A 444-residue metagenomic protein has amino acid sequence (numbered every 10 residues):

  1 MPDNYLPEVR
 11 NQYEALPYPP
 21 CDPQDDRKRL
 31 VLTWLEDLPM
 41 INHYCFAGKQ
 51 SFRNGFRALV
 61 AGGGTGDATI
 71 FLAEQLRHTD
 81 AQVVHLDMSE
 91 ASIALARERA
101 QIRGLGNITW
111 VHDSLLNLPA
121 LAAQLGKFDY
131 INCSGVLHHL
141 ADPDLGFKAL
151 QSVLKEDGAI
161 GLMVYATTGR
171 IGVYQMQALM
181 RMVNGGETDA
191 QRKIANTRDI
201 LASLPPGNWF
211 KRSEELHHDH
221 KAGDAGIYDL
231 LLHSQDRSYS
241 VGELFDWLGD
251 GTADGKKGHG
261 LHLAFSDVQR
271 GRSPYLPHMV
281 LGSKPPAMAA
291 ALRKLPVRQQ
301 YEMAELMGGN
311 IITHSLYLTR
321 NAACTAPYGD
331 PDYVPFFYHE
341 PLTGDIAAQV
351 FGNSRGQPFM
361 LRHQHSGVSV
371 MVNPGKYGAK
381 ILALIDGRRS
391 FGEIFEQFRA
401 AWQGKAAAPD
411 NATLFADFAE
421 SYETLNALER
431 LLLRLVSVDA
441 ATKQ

Functional and structural regions predicted by a protein language model:
A15-F56, F71: Conserved alpha-helix/loop element of class I SAM-dependent methyltransferases that forms part of the SAM/SAH-binding
T65-T79: Conserved SAM-binding loop of SAM-dependent methyltransferases across substrates and taxa, primarily the Class I
Q82-D87: Conserved SAM-binding motif I beta-strand of class I
G104-N117: Conserved SAM-binding strand-loop segment of SAM-dependent methyltransferases
P119-I131: A short acidic, Gly/Pro-enriched loop at the edge of an enzyme's catalytic core that lines a small-molecule cofactor
D144-E156: A short glycine-rich, Lys/Arg-flanked "PGG" loop and its adjoining helix->strand segment in the class I
A159-R212: Conserved class I S-adenosyl-L-methionine
S273-G308, T313-H314, L318, G367-Q444: Long, charge-rich, low-complexity alpha-helical segments
